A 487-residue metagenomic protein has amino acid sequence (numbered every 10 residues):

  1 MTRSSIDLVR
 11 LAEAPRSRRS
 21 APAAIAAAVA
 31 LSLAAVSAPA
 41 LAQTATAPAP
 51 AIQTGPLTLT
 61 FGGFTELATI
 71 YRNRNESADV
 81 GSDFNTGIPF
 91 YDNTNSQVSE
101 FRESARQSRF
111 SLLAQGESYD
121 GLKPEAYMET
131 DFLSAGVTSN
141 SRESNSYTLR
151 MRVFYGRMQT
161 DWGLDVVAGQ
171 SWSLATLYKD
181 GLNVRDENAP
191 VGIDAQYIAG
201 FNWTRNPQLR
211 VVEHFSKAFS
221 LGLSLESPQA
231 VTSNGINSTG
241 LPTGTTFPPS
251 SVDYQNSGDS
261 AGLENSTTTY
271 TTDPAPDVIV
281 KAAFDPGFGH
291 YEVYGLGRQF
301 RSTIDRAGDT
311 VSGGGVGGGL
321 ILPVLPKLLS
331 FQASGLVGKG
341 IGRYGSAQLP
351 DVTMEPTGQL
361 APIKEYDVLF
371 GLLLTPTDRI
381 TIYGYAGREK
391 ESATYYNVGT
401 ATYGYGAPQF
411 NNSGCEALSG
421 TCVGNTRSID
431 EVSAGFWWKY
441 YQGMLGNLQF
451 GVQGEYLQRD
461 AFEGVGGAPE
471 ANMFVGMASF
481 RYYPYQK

Functional and structural regions predicted by a protein language model:
T2-A26: Bacterial N-terminal signal peptides that target proteins for export
A28-A30, A40: Cleavable N-terminal signal peptides
A35-P39: N-terminal signal peptide c-region/cleavage motif recognized by signal peptidases
A45-S82, G87, D92-T239, P274-H290 (+3 more regions): Outer membrane beta-barrel
T54, F101-Q107, S144-M151, G200-T204 (+6 more regions): Transmembrane beta-barrel outer-membrane domains
N75-A78, V137-Y147, K179-D186, S233-Y270 (+7 more regions): Outer-membrane beta-barrel translocator domains and adjoining extracellular loop/strand segments of Gram-negative
P286-V432: Detector for outer-membrane/organellar transmembrane beta-barrel domains, recognizing the amphipathic beta-strand
F436, A471-K487: Outer-membrane beta-barrel "beta-signal"
